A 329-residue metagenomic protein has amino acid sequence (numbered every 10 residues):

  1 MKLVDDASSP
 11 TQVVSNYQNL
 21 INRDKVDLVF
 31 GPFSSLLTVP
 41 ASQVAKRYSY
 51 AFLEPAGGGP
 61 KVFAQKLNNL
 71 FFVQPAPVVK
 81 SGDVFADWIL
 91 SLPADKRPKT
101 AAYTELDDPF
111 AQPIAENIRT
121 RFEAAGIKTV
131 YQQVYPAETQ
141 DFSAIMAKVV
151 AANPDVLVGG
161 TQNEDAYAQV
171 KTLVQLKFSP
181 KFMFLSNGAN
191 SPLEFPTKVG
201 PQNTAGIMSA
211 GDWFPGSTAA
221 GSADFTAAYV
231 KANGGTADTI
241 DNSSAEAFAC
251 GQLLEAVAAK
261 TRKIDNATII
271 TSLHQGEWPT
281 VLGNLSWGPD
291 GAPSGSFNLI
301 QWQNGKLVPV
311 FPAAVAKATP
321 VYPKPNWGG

Functional and structural regions predicted by a protein language model:
M1-T11, Y131-D141: Short beta->alpha junction loops
A7-D27, D87-L92, D141-N153: Short, well-structured alpha-helical segments in soluble
Y17-R23, V44-R47, A147, Q175 (+1 more regions): Mature extracellular/periplasmic domains of secretome proteins
V26-Q132, K181-G206: Extracytoplasmic ligand/sensor domains, especially the bilobed periplasmic-binding protein
S35-K46, Q140-D141, A147, P154-L176 (+1 more regions): Hydrophobic alpha-helical
P75, T172-F248, A259, P309 (+2 more regions): Extracellular/periplasmic periplasmic-binding protein-like sensory domains
K231-S244, E255-F311: Segments of small-molecule ligand-sensing domains
